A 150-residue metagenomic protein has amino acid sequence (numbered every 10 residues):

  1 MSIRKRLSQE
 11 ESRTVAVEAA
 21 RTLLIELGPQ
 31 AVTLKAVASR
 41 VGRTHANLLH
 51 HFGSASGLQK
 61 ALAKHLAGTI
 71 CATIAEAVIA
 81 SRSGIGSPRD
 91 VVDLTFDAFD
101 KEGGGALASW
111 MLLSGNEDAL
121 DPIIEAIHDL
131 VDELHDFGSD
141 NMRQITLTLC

Functional and structural regions predicted by a protein language model:
M1-E11, T22: N-terminal intrinsically disordered/low-complexity leader segments
V15, A19-G57, A61: Helix-turn-helix
V15, A19-L27, T69-A80, L107 (+1 more regions): Solvent-exposed, amphipathic alpha-helical segments
V15, G103, A126, T148: Charged catalytic carboxylate motif
E18, A46, D93, A106-L107: Positions in alpha-helical segments
A55, L62, L66, I70 (+1 more regions): Hydrophobic/aromatic residues within well-ordered alpha-helical segments
A61, A72-A106, I124, H135 (+1 more regions): Hydrophobic alpha-helical connector segments
C71, L112-L147: Amphipathic alpha-helical packing segments from all-alpha helical-bundle domains
